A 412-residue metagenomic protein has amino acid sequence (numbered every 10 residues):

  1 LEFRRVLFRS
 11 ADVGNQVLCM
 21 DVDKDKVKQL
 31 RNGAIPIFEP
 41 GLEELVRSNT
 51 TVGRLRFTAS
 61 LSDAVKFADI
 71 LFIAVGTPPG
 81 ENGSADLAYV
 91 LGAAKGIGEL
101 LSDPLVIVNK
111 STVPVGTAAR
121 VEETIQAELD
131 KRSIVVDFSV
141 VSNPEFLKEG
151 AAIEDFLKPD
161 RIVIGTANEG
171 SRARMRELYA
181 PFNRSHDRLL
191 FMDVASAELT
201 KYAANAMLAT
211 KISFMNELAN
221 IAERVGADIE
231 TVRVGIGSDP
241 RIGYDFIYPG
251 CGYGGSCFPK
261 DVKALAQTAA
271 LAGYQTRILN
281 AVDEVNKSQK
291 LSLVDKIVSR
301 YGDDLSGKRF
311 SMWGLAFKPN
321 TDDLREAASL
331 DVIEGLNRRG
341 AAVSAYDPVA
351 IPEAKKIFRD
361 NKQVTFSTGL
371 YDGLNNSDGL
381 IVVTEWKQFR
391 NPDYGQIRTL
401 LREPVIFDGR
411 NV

Functional and structural regions predicted by a protein language model:
L1-V412: Structural/interface elements that position substrates and couple domains in central-metabolism enzymes
